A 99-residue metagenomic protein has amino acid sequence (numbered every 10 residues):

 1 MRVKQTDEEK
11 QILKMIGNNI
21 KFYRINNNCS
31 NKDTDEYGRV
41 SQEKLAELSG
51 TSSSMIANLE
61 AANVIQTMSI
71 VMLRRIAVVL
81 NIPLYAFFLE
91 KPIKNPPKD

Functional and structural regions predicted by a protein language model:
M1-D7, V78, A86-D99: Short, charged recognition helix plus adjacent turn of helix-turn-helix-like nucleic-acid-binding domains
M1-G38: A short, Lys/Arg-rich alpha-helix, primarily the initiator
N19, S30, S41, S69-M72 (+1 more regions): Residues that mark the N-terminal boundary/hinge immediately upstream of a DNA-recognition element
I25, G50, A61, P92: Residue-level detection of the helix-turn-helix DNA-binding "recognition helix"
C29-L59: Short alpha-helical DNA-recognition segment
N58, N63-R75: Short, basic-rich loop-to-helix N-cap that marks the start of a DNA-contacting helix
